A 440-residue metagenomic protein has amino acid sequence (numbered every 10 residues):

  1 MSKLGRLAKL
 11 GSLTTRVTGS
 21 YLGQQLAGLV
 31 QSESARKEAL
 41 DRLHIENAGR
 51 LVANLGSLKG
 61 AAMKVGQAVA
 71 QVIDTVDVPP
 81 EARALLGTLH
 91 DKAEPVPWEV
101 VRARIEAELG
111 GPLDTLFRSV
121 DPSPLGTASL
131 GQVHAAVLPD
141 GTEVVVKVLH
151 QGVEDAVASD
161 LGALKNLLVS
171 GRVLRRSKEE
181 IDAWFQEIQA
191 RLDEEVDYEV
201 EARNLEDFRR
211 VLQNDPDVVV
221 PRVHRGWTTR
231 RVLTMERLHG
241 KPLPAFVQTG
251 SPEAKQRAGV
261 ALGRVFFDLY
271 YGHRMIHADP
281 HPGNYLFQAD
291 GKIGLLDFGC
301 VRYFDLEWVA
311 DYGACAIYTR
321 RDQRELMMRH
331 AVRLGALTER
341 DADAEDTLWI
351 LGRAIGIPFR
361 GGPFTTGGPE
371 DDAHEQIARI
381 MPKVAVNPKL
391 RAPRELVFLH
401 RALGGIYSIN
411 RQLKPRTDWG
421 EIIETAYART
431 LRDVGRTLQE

Functional and structural regions predicted by a protein language model:
M1-F267, A289-K292, C300-R302, L306 (+2 more regions): Broad phosphate/nucleotide-binding scaffolds in NTP-utilizing and phosphate-metabolizing enzymes
F266-M275: Protein kinase catalytic-loop region centered on the HRD/HxD motif
M275-P282: Catalytic-loop of the protein kinase fold
G283-F287: Hydrophobic residue at the +6 position relative to the catalytic HRD Asp in the kinase catalytic loop
V309: Short adenine-binding "F-helix/F-box" segment of the Bergerat
G313-A314: Short amphipathic alpha-helical recognition elements used for nucleic-acid or partner binding across transcription
D322-Q323: Short helix-adjacent coil turns
